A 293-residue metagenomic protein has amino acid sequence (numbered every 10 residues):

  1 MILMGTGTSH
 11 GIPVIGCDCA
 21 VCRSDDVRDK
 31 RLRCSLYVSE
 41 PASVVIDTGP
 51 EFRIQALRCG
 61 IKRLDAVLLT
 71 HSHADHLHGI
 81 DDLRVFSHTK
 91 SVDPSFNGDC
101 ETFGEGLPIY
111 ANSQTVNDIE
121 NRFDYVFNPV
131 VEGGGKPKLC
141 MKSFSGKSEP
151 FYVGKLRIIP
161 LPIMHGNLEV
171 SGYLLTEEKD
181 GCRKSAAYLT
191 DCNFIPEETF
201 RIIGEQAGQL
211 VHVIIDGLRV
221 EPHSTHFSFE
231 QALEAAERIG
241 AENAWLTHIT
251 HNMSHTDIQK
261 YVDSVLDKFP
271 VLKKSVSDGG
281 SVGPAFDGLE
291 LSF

Functional and structural regions predicted by a protein language model:
I2-L189, N193-T199, T256-F293: Binuclear metal-dependent hydrolase catalytic cores
P196-F293: Binuclear metal-ion centers of metallo-dependent hydrolases, dominated by the metallo-beta-lactamase
